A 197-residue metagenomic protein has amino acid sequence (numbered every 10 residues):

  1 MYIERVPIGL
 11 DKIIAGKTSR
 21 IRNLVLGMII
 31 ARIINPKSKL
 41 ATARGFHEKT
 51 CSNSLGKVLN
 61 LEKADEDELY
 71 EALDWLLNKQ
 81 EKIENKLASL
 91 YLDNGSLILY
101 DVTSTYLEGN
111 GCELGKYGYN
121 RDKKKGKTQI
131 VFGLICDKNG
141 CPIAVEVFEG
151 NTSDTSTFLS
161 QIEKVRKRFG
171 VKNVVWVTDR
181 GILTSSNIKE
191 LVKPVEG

Functional and structural regions predicted by a protein language model:
M1-L99, T103-K116, G126, I135-E146 (+2 more regions): Dynamic "connector" segments at or just before major functional cores
K124-I130: Short, flexible loop/turn motifs enriched in small residues
T128, I135, V174-W176: Short, flexible coil/turn micro-motifs enriched in small/turn-prone residues
S153-G197: An internal, acidic/charged active-site-proximal segment that coordinates divalent cations and/or engages
